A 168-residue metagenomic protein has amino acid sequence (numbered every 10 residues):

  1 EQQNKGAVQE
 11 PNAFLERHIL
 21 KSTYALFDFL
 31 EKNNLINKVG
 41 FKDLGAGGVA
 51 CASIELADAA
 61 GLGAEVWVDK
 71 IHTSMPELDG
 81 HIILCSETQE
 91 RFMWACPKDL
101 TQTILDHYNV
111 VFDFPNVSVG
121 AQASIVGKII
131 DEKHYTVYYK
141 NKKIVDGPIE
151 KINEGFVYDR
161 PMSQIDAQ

Functional and structural regions predicted by a protein language model:
E1-L26, L30, N34-L35, G63 (+1 more regions): Intein/HINT protein-splicing elements and their conserved insertion hotspots or analogous self-processing inserts
A7-E10, F41, F92: Conserved short-loop catalytic and cofactor-binding motifs
F14-Q89: Active-site-proximal betaalpha loop/short-helix elements that scaffold phosphoryl/nucleotidyl transfer chemistry
E87-E90, I130-E132: Short Gly/Ser/Thr- and Asp/Glu-enriched loop/turn motifs at secondary-structure junctions
R91-F92, D106: Internal, well-ordered domain-core segments that constitute the primary functional module of diverse proteins
